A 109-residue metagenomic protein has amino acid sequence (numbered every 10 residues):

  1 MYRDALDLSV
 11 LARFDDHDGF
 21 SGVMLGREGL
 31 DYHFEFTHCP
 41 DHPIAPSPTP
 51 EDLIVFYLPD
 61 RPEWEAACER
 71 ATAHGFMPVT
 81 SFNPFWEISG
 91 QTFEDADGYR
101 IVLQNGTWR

Functional and structural regions predicted by a protein language model:
M1-Y32: Core segments of cupin and vicinal oxygen chelate
V10, F36-H38, L103: Generic preference for hydrophobic
R13, C68-R109: Vicinal oxygen chelate
D16, C39, D60-R61, P84-F85: Short beta->alpha connector loops
V23-E28, Y32, P43-R70, S89-E94: Vicinal oxygen chelate
Y32-F34, P78: Predominantly a core beta-strand signature of beta-propeller blades across repeat-based propeller domains
T37-P43, G106-W108: Acetyl-CoA-dependent GNAT
